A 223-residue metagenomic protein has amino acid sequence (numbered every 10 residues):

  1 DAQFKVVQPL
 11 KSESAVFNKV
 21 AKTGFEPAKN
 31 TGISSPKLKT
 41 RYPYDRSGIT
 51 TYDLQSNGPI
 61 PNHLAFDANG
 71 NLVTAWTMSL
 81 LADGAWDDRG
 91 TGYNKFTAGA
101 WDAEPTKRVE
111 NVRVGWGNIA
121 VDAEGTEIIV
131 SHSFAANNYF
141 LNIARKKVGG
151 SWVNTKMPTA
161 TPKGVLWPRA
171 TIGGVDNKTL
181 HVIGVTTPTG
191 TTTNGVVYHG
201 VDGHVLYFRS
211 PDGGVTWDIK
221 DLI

Functional and structural regions predicted by a protein language model:
Q3-I223: Extracellular, repeat-based ectodomains that mediate carbohydrate processing or recognition
